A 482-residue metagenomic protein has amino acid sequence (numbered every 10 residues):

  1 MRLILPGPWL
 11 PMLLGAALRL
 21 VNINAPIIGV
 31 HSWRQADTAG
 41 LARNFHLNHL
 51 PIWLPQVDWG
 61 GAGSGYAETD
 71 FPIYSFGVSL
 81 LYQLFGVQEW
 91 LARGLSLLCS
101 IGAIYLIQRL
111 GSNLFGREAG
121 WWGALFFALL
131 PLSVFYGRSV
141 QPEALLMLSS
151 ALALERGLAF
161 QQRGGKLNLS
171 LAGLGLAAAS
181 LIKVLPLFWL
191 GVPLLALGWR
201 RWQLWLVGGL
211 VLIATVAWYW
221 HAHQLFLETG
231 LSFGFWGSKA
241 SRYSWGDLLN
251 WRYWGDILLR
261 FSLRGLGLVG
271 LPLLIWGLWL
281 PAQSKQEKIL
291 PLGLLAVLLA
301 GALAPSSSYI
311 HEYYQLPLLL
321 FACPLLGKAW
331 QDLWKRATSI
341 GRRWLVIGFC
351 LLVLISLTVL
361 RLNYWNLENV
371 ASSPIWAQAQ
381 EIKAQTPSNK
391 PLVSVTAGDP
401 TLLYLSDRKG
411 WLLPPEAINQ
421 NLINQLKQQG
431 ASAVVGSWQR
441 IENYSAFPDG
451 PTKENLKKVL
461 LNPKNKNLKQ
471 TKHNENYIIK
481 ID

Functional and structural regions predicted by a protein language model:
P8-A16, L176, P193-L194, G208-I213 (+4 more regions): Transmembrane alpha-helix segments characteristic of polytopic inner-membrane glycan-assembly/cell-envelope
G15-A16, G123-A128, E155, L176 (+2 more regions): Short helix- or helix-capping micro-motifs that position conserved polar/aromatic residues at function-defining sites
D37-N48, A178, W189-S284, V297-H311 (+1 more regions): Transmembrane-lumen/periplasm boundary regions of multi-pass, lipid-linked membrane glycan transferases
L91-L114, L152, R156: Transmembrane-helix motifs of polytopic, lipid-linked glycan transferases
S112-E118, A153-L171, A179, P281-A282: Membrane-interface transmembrane helices that cradle and orient dolichyl/undecaprenyl
L132-L145: Short acidic/glycine- and proline-prone juxtamembrane loop motifs at membrane-interface regions of multi-pass membrane
L190, S372, K383-Q420, S432-E442: Short periplasmic/luminal acceptor-recognition loop of GT-C membrane glycosyltransferases, typified by
A329-W334, W344-A371: Transmembrane alpha-helical segments
